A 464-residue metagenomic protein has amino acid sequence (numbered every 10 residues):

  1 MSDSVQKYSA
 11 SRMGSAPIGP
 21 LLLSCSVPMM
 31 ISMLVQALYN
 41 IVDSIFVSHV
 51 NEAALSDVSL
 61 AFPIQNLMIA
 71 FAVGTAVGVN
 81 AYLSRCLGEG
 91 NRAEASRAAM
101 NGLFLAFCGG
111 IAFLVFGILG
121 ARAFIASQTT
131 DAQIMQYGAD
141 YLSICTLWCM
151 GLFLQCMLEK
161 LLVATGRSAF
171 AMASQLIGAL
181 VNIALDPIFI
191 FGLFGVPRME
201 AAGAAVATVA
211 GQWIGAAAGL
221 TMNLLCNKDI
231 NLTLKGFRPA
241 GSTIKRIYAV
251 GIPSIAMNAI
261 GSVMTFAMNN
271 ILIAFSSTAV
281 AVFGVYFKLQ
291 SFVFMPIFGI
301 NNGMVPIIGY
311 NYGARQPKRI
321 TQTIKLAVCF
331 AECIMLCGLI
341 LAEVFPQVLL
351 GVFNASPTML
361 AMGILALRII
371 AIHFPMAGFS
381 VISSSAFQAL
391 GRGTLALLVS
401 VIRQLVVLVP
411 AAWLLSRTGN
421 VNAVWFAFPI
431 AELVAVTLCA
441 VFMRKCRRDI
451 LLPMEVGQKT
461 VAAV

Functional and structural regions predicted by a protein language model:
M1-S26, L83-M150, V196-I252, I308-H373 (+1 more regions): Short alpha-helical transmembrane segments in multi-pass integral membrane proteins
M13-I45, H49-V50, P63-G78, Y82 (+6 more regions): N-terminal transmembrane alpha-helices
L23-D43, I144, G178, G211-G215 (+4 more regions): Transmembrane helical elements of multi-pass membrane transporters/channels
M29, M33, I45, A81 (+16 more regions): Transmembrane alpha-helix boundary and packing residues in multipass membrane permease domains and related
L34, L38-S56, I125-A132, I188-M199 (+4 more regions): Helix-terminus/linker motif at the lipid-water interface of multi-pass membrane proteins
L55-V115, L152-A171, F266-N269, V282-I340 (+2 more regions): Small-residue-rich hydrophobic transmembrane alpha-helices
L67-A70, N182-P187, A216-L220, F292-M295 (+4 more regions): Hydrophobic transmembrane alpha-helices of multi-pass small-molecule transporters
A76, N80, C145-V163, A171-A179 (+5 more regions): Short runs within selected transmembrane alpha-helices of multi-pass transporters and secretion channels
